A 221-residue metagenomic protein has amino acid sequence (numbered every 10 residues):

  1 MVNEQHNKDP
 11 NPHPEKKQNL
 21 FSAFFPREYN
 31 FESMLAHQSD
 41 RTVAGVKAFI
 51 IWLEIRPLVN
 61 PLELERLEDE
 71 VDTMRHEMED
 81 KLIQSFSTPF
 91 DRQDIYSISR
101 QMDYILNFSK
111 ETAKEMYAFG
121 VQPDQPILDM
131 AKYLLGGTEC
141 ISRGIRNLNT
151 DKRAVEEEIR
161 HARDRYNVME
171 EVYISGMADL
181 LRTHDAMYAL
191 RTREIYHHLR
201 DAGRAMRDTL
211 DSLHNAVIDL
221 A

Functional and structural regions predicted by a protein language model:
M1-A221: Cytosolic, long alpha-helical scaffolding segments
